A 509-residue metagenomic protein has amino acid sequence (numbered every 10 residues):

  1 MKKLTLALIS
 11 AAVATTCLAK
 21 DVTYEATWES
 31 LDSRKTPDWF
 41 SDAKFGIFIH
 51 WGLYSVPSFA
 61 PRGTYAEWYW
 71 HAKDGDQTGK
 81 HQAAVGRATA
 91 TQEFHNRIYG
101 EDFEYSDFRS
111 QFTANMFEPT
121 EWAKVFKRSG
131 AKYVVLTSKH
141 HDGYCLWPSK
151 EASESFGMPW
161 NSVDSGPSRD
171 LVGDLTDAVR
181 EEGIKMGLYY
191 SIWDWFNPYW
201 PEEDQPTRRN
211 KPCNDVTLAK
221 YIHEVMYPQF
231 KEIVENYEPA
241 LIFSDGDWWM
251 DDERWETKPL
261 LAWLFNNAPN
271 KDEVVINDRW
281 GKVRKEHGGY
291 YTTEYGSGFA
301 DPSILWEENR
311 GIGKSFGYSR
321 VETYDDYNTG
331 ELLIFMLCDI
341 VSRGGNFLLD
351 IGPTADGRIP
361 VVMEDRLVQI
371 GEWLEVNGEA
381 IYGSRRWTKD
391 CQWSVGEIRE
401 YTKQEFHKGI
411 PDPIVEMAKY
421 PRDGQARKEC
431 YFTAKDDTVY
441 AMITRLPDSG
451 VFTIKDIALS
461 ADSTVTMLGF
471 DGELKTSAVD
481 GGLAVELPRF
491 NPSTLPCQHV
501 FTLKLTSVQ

Functional and structural regions predicted by a protein language model:
M1-L4, F126: Positively charged n-region of N-terminal signal peptides that target proteins for export
K3-A11: Small-residue packing motifs within transmembrane alpha-helices
S10-L18: Hydrophobic h-region of N-terminal signal peptides that target proteins for export in Gram-negative bacteria
K20-Q509: Mature catalytic domains of secreted/periplasmic carbohydrate-active enzymes
